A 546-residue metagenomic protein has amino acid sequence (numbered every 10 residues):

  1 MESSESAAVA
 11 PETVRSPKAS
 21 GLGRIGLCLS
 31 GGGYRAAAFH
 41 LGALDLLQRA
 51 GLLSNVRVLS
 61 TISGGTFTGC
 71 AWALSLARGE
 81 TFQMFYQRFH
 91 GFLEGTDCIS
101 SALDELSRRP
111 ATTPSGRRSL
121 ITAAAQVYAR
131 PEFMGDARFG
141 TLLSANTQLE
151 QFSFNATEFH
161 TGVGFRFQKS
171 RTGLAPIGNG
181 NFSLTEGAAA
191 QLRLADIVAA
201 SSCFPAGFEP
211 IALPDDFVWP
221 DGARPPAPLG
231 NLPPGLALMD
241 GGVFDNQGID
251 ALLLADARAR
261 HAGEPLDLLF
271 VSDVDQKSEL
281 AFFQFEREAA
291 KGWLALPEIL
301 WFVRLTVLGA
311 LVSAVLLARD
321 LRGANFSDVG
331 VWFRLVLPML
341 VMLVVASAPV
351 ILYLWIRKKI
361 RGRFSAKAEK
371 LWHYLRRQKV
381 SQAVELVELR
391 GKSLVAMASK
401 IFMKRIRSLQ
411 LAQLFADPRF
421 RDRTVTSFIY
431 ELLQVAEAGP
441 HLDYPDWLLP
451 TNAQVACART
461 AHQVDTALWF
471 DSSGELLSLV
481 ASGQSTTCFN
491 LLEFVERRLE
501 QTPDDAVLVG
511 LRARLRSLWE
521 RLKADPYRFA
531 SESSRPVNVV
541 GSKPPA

Functional and structural regions predicted by a protein language model:
M1-A546: Catalytic domains of lipid- and phosphate-ester/thioester hydrolases
